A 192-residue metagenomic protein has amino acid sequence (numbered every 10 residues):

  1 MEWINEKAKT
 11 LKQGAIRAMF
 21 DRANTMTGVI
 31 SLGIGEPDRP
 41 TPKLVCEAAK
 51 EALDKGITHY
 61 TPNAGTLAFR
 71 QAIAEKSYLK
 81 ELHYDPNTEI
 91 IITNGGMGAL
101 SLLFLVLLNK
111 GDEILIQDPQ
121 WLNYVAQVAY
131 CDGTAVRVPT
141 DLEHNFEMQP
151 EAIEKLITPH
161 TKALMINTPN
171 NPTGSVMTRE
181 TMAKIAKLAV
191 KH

Functional and structural regions predicted by a protein language model:
N5-G95, L102: N-terminal small-domain helix-loop-helix segment of the aminotransferase-like
M19, Y124, I185: Aromatic/hydrophobic pocket-lining residues that form π-stacking "cages" and hydrophobic walls in ligand
M26, C131, K191-H192: Helix C-cap/helix->beta junction micro-motif
Y84-I90, K110-E113, H160: Short acidic capping loops at alpha-helix termini that bridge into adjacent secondary structure
V106-V128: Conserved PLP-anchoring active-site segment centered on the Schiff-base-forming lysine
Y130-V136: A short helix-loop-beta submotif of the ANL/AMP-binding
V136, T140-H192: Active-site phosphate-binding strand-loop segment of PLP-dependent enzymes
